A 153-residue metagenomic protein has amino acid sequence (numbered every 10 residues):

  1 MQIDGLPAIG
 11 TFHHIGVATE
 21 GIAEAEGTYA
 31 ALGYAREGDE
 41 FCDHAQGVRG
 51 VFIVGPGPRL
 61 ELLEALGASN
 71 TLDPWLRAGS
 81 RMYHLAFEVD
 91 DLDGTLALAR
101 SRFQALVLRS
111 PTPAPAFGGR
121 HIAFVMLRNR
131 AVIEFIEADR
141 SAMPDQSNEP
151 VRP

Functional and structural regions predicted by a protein language model:
M1-H13, V17-E37, V54-L108, G118-P153: Glyoxalase I/VOC metalloenzyme domain signal
R36-H44, T112-A114: Conserved catalytic-core motifs of GNAT/GCN5-like acyltransferases
H44-V48, A116-R120: Short acidic/glycine-enriched loop/turn segments that link adjacent beta-strands
